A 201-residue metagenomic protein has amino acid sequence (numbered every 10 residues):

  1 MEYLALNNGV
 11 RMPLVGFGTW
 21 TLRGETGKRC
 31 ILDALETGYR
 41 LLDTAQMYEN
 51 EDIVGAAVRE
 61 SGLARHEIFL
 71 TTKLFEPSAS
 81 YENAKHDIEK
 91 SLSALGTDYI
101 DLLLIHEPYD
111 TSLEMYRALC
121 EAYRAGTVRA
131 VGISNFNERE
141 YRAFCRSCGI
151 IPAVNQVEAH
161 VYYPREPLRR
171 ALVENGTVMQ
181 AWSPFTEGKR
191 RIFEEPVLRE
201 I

Functional and structural regions predicted by a protein language model:
M1-I68, F185: N-terminal binding-site loop/beta-alpha segment at the start of enzyme catalytic domains that lines or forms
N7, D33-L35, G55-E67, E89-D98 (+3 more regions): Acidic (Asp/Glu)-rich catalytic clusters
F17, A34, L42, V54 (+7 more regions): Conserved, mostly hydrophobic/aromatic
L22-E25, A45-I53, P77-E82, P108-L113 (+2 more regions): Acidic-and-aromatic substrate-binding clefts and catalytic sites of carbohydrate-active enzymes
L22-L35, A79-L95, E114, R139-A143 (+1 more regions): Short, acidic/polar
Y39, T97-I100, V128, P152: A structural motif
K73-E121: Glycine/small-residue-rich loop that forms an oxyanion/phosphate-binding "nest" at active or ligand-binding sites
E107-I201: Beta/alpha (TIM)-barrel catalytic core signal, keyed to glycine-rich beta->alpha loops juxtaposed to Asp/Glu that bind
